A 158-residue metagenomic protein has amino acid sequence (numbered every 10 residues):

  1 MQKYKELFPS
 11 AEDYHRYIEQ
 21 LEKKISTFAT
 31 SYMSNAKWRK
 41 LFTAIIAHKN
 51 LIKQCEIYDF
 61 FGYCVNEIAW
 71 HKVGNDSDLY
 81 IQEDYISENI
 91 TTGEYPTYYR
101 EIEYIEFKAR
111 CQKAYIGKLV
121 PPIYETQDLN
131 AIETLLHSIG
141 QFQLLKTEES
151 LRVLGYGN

Functional and structural regions predicted by a protein language model:
M1-L145, G157-N158: Structured alpha/beta or helical-core interaction and ligand-binding surfaces enriched in interleaved
E149-Y156: A generic structural motif
